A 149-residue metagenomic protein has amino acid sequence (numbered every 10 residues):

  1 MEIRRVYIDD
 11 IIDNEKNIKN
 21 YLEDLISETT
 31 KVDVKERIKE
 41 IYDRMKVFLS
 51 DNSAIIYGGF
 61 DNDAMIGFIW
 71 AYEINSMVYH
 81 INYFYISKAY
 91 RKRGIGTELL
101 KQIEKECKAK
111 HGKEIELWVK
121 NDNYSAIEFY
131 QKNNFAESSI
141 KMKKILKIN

Functional and structural regions predicted by a protein language model:
E2-V78, N82, S87, L100 (+1 more regions): Acetyl-CoA-dependent GNAT
I12, R93, Y124: Loop/helix-junction capping segments adjacent to catalytic residues or to phosphate/diphosphate-binding pockets
S76-V78, E114, S139: A generic structural signal for beta-strand entry/edge sites
I86, K92-K105, E128, K132: Conserved acetyl-CoA-binding loop-helix of GNAT-fold acetyltransferases
T97, N121-S139, K144, I148: Conserved active-site alpha-helix within GNAT-family acetyltransferase domains
L100, C107-W118: Conserved GNAT acetyl-CoA-binding A-motif
